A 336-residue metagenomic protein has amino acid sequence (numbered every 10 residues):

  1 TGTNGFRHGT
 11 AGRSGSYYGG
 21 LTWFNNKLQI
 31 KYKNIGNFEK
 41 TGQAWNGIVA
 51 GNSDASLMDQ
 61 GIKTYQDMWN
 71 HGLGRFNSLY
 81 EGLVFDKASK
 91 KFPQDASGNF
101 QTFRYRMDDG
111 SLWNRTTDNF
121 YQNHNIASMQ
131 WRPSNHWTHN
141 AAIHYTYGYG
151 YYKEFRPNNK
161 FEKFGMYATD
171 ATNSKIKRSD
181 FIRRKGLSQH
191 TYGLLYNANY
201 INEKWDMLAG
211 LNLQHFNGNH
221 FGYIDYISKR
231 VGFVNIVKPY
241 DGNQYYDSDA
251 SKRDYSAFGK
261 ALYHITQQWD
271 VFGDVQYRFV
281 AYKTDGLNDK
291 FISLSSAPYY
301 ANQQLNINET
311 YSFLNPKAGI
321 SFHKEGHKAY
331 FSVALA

Functional and structural regions predicted by a protein language model:
T1, L21, Y32-N34, A141-I143 (+4 more regions): Membrane-embedded beta-strand positions of outer-membrane beta-barrel proteins
T1-F24, T41-W45, S97-S128, S179-G193 (+3 more regions): Outer-membrane beta-barrel proteins
T1-T3, H8-A44, S53-A55, D59-F85 (+2 more regions): Transmembrane beta-barrel wall of Gram-negative outer-membrane proteins
G2-N4, N25-K27, G36-K40, Y145-Y149 (+5 more regions): Transmembrane beta-strands of outer-membrane beta-barrel pores
G12-S16, G47-L57, G61-I62, F155-M166 (+2 more regions): Flexible, surface-exposed loop regions and adjacent strand-edge segments of Gram-negative outer-membrane beta-barrel
G19-W23, N125-W131, A141, L194-Y200 (+2 more regions): Residues on the lipid-exposed face of transmembrane beta-strands in outer-membrane beta-barrel proteins
K27-Y32, H136-H139, K204-M207, Q268-V271 (+1 more regions): Repeated loop/turn-to-beta-strand initiation elements of outer-membrane beta-barrel proteins
N212-F216, P239-A336: Structural signature of Gram-negative outer-membrane beta-barrels, strongest in the C-terminal barrel of TonB-dependent
